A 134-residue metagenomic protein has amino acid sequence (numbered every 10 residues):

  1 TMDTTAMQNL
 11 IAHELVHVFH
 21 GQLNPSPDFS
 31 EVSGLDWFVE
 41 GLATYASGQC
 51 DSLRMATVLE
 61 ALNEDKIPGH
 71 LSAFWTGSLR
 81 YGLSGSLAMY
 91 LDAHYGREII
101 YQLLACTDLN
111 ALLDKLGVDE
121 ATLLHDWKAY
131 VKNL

Functional and structural regions predicted by a protein language model:
T1-M55, E60: Zinc-dependent metallopeptidase catalytic helix centered on the HExxH motif and its immediate flanking segment
A6, L53-A61, K66, I99 (+2 more regions): Exposed alpha-helical structural elements
L10-E14, G69, Y81-G82: A generic short-segment signal for beta-strand/edge and adjacent turn/coil regions
N24-P25, V32, A61-T76, Q102: Flexible, surface-exposed loop/gating regions in the mature catalytic domains of secreted/periplasmic hydrolases
G48, E64-D65, C106-T107: Short loop/turn hinge sites at secondary-structure boundaries
L71-L134: Pan-zinc metallopeptidase signature
